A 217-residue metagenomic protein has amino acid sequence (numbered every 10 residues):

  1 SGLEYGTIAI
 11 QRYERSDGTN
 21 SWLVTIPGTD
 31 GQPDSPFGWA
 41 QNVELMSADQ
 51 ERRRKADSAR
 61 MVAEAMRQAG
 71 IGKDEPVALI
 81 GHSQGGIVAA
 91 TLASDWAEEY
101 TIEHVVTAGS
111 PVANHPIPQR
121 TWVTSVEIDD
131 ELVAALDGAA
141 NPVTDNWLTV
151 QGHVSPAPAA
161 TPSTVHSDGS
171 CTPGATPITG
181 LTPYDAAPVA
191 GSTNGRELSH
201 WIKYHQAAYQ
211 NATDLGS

Functional and structural regions predicted by a protein language model:
S1-L23: Flexible, membrane-associating and regulatory peripheral segments of lipid-active enzymes
T19, D74-P76, I102: A general structural motif
I26-R60, G72, E99-H104, S110-S217: Lipolytic serine-hydrolase domain surface
D57-E64, I87: Short, contiguous clusters of charged residues that form electrostatic/catalytic patches at enzyme active sites, used
A65-P76: Gly/Ser-rich "nucleophile elbow"/oxyanion-hole loop immediately N-terminal to the catalytic nucleophile in hydrolases
I80-A90: Gly/Ala-rich beta-loop-alpha elbow adjacent to hydrolase catalytic centers
T91-D95: Active-site signature of alpha/beta-hydrolase-fold catalytic machinery across serine- and Asp/Cys-nucleophile hydrolases
